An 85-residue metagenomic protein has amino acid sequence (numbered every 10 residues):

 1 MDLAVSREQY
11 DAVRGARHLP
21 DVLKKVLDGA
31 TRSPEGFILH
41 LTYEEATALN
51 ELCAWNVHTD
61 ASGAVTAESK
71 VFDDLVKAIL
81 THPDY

Functional and structural regions predicted by a protein language model:
M1-Y85: Positively charged, low-complexity terminal tracts and the immediately adjacent first secondary-structure elements
